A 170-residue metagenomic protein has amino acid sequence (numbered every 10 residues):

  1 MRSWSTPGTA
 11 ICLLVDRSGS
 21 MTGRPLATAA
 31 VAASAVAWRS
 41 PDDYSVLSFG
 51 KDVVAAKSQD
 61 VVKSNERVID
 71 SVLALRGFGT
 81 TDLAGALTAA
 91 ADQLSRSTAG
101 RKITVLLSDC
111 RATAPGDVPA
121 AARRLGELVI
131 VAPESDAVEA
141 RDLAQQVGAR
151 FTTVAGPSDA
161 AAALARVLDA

Functional and structural regions predicted by a protein language model:
M1-G8, L164-V167: Acidic/polar low-complexity segments with low predicted structural confidence
T6, S97-A99, A122-L125: Flexible, charged surface loops at secondary-structure boundaries
T6-V62, A86-L87, K102-L107: Von Willebrand factor
V54, Q59-D60, S64-K102, R111-A114 (+1 more regions): Von Willebrand factor
V62-N65, Q146-G148, D169-A170: Short, hinge-like loop/turn segments at secondary-structure boundaries
Q93, R166-A170: C-terminal alpha-helix
C110-A155, A162-R166: VWA/integrin I-like adhesion module and closely mimicked acidic/polar interface patches used
